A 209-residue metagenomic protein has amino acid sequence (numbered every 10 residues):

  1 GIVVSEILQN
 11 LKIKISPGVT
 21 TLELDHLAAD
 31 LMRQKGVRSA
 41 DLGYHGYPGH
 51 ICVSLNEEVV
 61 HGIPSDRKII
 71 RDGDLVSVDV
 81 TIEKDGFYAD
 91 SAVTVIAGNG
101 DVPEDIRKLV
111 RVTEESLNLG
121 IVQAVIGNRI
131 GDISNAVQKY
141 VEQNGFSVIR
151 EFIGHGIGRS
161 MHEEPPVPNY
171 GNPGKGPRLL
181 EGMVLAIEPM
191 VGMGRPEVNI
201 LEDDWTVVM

Functional and structural regions predicted by a protein language model:
G1-M209: Active-site neighborhoods and metal-handling regions in enzymes and metal-associated proteins
